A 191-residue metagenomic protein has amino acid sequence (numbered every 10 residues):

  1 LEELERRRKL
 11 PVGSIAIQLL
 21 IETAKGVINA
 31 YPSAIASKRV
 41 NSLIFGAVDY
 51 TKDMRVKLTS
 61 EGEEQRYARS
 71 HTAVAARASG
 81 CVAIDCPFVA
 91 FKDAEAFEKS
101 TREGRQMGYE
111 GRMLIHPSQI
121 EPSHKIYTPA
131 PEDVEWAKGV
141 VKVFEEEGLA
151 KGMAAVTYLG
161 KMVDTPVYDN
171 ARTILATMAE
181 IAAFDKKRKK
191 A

Functional and structural regions predicted by a protein language model:
L1-A191: Expand to "…catalyze enediolate/carbanion chemistry for C-C bond making/breaking, isomerization, decarboxylation
